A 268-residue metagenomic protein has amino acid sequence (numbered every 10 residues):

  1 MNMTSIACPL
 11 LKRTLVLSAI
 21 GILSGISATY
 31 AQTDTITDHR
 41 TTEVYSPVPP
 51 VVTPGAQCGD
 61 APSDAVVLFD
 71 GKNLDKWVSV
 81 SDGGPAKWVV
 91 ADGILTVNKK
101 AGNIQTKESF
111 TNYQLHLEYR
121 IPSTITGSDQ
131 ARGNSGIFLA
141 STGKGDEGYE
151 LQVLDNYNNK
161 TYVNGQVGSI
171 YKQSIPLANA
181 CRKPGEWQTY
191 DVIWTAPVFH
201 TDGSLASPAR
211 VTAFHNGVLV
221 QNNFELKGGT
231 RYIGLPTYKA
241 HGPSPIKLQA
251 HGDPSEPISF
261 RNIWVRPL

Functional and structural regions predicted by a protein language model:
N2-V16: Bacterial N-terminal signal peptides that target proteins for export
T14-G25: Bacterial N-terminal signal peptides
Y30-L268: Carbohydrate-interacting regions of secretory-pathway proteins
